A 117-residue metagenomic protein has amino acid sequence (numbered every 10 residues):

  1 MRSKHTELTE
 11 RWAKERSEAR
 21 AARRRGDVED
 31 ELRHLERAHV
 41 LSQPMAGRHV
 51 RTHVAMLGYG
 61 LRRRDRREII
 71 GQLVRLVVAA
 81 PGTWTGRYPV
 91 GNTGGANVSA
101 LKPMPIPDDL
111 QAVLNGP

Functional and structural regions predicted by a protein language model:
M1-E36, V40-Q43, R63-P117: N-terminal alpha-helical interaction modules that lie
E15, H49, H53-M56: TPR repeat positional signature
V50, G58-R67: Extended alpha-helical scaffolding segments
